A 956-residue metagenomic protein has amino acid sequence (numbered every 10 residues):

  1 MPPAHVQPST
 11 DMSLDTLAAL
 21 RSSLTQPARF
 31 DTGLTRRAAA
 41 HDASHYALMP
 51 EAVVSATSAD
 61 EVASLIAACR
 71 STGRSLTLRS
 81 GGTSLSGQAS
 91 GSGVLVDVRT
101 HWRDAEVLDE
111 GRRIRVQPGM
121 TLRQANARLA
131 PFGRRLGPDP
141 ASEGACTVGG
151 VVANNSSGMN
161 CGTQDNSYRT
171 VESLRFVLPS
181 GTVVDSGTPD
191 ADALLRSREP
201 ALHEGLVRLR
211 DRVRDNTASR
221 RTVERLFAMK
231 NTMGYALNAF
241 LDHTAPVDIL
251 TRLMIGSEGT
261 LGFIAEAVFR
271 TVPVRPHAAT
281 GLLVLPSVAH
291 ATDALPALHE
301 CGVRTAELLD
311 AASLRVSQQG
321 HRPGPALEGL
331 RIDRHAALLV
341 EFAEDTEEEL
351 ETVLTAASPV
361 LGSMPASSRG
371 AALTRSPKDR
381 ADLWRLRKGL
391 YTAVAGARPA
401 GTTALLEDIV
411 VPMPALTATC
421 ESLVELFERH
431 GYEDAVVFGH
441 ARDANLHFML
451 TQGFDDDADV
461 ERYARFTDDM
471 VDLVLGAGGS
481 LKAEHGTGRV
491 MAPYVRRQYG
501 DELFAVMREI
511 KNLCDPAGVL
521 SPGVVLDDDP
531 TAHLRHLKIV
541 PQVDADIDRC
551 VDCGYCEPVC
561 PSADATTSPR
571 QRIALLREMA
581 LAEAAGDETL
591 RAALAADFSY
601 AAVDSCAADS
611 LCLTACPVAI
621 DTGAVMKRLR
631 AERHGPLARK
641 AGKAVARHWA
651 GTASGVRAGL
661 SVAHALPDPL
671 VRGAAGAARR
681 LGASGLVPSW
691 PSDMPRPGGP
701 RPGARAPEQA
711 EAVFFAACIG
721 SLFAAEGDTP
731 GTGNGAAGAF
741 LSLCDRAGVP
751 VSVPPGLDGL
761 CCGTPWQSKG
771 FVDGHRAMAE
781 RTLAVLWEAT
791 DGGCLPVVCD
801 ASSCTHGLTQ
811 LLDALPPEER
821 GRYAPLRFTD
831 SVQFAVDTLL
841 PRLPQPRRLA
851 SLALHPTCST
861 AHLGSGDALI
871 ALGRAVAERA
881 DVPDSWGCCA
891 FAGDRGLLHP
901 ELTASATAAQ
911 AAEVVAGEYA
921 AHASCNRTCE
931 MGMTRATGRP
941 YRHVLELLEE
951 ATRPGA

Functional and structural regions predicted by a protein language model:
M1-S71, G81-R112, Q164, P189 (+5 more regions): N-terminal flexible segment immediately upstream of the FAD-binding catalytic core in FAD-dependent oxidoreductases
L20, S44-L76, V98-S142, V152 (+3 more regions): N-terminal glycine-rich flavin-associated loop
G93, L526, A563-F598, A619-A644 (+1 more regions): Non-heme iron-sulfur electron-transfer modules
V151-A153, C161-Q164, V171-L386, E421 (+1 more regions): C-terminal substrate-binding/cap subdomain adjacent to the FAD-binding core in PCMH-type and related FAD-linked
A393, P493-Q542: Activity-critical C-terminal alpha-helical subdomain
R497, A532-D552, A584-A608: Ferredoxin-like iron-sulfur electron-transfer modules
D515, G623-A956: Iron-sulfur cluster-binding electron-transfer modules in prokaryotic oxidoreductases
G518-V524, Y555-E578, S605-E632, G807 (+1 more regions): Iron-sulfur cluster-binding cysteine motifs and their immediate structural context in ferredoxin-like electron-transfer
